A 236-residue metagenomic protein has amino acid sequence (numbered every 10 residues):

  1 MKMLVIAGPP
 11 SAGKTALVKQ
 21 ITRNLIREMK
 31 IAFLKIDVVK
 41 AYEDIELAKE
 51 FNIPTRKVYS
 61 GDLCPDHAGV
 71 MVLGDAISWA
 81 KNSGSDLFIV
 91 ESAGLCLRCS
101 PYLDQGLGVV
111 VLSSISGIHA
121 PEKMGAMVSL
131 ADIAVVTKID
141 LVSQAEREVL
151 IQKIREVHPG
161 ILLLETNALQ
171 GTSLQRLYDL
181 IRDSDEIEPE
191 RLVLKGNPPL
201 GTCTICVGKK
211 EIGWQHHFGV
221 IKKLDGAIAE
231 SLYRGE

Functional and structural regions predicted by a protein language model:
K2-A16, I21-I26, S184-E236: P-loop NTP-binding site
K2-D104, I139, T172: Nucleotide-state-sensitive switch-loop elements of NTP-binding domains
F33, V110, A134-V136: Structural beta-sheet core signal
A41-I45, H119-M124, E146-K153: Short, glycine/polar-rich helix-capping loops at beta-to-alpha or helix-loop-helix junctions that flank or form
E50-F51, D104-Q105, S129-L130, V157-P159: Short, structured coil segments at secondary-structure junctions
G69-G74, T172-D185, T204-K209: Short, surface-exposed amphipathic charged segments that create phosphate/polyanion-binding patches used for binding
S92-S116, K123-D132: Inter-motif core of Ras-like GTPase G domains
I133, D140-K195: Canonical P-loop GTPase G-domain recognition
